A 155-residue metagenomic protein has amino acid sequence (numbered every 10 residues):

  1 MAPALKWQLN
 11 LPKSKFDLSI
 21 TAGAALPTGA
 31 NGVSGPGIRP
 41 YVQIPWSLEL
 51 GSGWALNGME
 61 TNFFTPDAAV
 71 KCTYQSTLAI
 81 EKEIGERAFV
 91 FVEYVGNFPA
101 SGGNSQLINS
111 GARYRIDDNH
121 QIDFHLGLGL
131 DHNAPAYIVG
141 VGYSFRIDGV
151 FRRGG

Functional and structural regions predicted by a protein language model:
M1, F16, S34-P40, F64 (+3 more regions): Residues that define the transmembrane beta-barrel architecture of outer-membrane proteins
M1-A30, P40-I44, L48, S52-L56: Gram-negative (and chloroplast) outer-membrane scaffold detector with strong preference for beta-barrel transmembrane
P3-L5, V42-I44, S76-L78, S110 (+2 more regions): Membrane-embedded beta-strands of outer-membrane beta-barrel proteins, especially the hydrophobic/small aromatic
L5, L18-A22, N57-E60, V92 (+2 more regions): Membrane-embedded beta-strand positions of outer-membrane beta-barrel proteins
W7-L9, L26, L48, K82 (+3 more regions): Residue-level signature of outer-membrane beta-barrel architecture
P12-K15, S52-N57, E86-V92, I116-F124 (+1 more regions): Repeated loop/turn-to-beta-strand initiation elements of outer-membrane beta-barrel proteins
G29-G35, T65-A69, N97-S101, L128-H132: Outer-membrane beta-barrel domain signature
R113-R115, P135-G155: Outer-membrane beta-barrel "beta-signal"
